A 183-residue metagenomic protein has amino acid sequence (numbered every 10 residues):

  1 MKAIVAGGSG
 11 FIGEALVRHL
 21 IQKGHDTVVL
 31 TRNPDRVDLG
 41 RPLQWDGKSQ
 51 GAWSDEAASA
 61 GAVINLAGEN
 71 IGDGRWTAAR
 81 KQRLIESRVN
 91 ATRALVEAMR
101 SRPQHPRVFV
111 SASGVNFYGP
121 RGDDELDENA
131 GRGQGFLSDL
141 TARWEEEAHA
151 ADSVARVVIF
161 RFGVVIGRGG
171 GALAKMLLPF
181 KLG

Functional and structural regions predicted by a protein language model:
A3-K23: N-terminal Rossmann NAD(P)H-binding glycine-rich loop of SDR-like oxidoreductase domains
A6, L30, L66-A67, F109-V115 (+1 more regions): SDR active-site strand-loop-helix element
A15, H19, A98, E147: Rossmann-fold NAD(P)-dependent oxidoreductase module
H25-R32: Conserved glycine-rich Rossmann-like NAD(P)H-binding loop of the short-chain dehydrogenase/reductase
D35-A91: NAD(P)H-binding glycine-rich loop region in Rossmannoid oxidoreductase-like domains and their noncatalytic homologs
R83, T92-G135: Conserved Rossmann-fold NAD(P)-dependent oxidoreductase catalytic core, especially the SDR/UDP-sugar
G133-I159: Active-site Tyr-X1-5-Lys
V158-I159, G163-G183: NAD(P)-dependent short-chain dehydrogenase/reductase
